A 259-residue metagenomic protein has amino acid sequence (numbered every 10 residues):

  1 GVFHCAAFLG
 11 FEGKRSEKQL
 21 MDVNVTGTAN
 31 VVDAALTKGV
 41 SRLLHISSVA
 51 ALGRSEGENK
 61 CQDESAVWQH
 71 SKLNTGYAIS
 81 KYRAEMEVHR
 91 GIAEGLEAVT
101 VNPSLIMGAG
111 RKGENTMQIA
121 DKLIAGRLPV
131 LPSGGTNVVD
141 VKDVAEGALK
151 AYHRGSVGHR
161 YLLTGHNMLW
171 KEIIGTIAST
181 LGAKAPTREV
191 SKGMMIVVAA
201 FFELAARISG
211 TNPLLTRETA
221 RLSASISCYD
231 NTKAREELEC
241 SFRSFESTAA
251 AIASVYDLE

Functional and structural regions predicted by a protein language model:
G1-V23: NAD(P)H-binding glycine-rich loop region in Rossmannoid oxidoreductase-like domains and their noncatalytic homologs
F11-E12, V49-K60, I106-G113: Conserved catalytic-site region of short-chain dehydrogenase/reductase
G13, W68-K72, D121-V139, D143 (+1 more regions): A conserved pocket-lining segment of Rossmann-fold NAD(P)-dependent short-chain dehydrogenase/reductase
M21-T28, K38-G39, L44-S47, S80-K81 (+1 more regions): Short alpha-helix in the Rossmann-fold core of NAD(P)-dependent oxidoreductases
N30, R83, E114-N115, P132-Y152 (+1 more regions): Substrate-positioning beta->alpha
S47-S48, E85-A109: Conserved beta-loop-beta element that borders a ligand/cofactor-binding pocket
V49-K72, I124: Active-site "gating" loop of Rossmann-like NAD(P)-dependent oxidoreductase/epimerase domains
G147-P213, N231, E236, F245-E259: Mid/C-terminal beta-alpha module of Rossmann-like enzyme folds, strongest in SDR-family dehydrogenases/epimerases
